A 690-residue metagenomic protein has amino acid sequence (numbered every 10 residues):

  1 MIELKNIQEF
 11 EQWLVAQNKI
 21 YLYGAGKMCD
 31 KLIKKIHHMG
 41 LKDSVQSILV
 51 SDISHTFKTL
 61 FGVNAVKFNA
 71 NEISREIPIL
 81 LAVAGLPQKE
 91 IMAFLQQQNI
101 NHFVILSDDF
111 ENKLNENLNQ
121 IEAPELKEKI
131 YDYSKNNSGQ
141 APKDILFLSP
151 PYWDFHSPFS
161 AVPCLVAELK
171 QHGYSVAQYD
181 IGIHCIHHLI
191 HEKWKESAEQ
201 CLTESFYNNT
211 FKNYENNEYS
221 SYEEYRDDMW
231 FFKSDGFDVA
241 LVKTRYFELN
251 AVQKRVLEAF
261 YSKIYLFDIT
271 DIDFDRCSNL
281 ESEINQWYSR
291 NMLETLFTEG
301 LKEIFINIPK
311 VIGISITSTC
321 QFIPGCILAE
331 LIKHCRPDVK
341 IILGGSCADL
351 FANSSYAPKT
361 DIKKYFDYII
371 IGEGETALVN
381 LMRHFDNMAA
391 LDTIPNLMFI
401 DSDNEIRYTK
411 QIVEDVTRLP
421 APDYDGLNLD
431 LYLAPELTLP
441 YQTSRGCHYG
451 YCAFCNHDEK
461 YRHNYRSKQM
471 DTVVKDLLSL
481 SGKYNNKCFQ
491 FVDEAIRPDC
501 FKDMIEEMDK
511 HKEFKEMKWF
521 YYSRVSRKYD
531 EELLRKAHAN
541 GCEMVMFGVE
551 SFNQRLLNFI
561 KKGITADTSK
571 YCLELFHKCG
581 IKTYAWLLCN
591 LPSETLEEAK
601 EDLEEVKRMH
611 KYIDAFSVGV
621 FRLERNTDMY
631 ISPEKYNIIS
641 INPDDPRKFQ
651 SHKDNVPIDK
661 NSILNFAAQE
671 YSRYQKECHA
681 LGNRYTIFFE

Functional and structural regions predicted by a protein language model:
M1-Y133: Hydrophobic, well-ordered beta-alpha structural blocks that scaffold small-molecule cofactor pockets
Y131-A141, N285, I400-P440: N-terminal [4Fe-4S]-dependent radical SAM core
Q140, I145-P150, K340-I342, L350 (+2 more regions): Conserved SAM/AdoMet-binding glycine-rich loop
L146-S149, H156, C164, Y179 (+3 more regions): C-terminal accessory regions of radical SAM enzymes
Y152-F155, S160-W194, R245, K263-K410: Glycine-rich beta-alpha loop elements in corrinoid/cobalamin-binding modules across cobalamin-dependent enzymes
H184-H191, S197-P309, H334, S355-K363 (+2 more regions): Conserved Radical SAM active-site core
Y356-N380, K536-V545, E601-L623: Structural recognition of alpha->loop->beta junctions
A434-D471: Canonical Radical SAM [4Fe-4S] cluster-binding loop centered on the CxxxCxxC motif and its immediate flanking residues
